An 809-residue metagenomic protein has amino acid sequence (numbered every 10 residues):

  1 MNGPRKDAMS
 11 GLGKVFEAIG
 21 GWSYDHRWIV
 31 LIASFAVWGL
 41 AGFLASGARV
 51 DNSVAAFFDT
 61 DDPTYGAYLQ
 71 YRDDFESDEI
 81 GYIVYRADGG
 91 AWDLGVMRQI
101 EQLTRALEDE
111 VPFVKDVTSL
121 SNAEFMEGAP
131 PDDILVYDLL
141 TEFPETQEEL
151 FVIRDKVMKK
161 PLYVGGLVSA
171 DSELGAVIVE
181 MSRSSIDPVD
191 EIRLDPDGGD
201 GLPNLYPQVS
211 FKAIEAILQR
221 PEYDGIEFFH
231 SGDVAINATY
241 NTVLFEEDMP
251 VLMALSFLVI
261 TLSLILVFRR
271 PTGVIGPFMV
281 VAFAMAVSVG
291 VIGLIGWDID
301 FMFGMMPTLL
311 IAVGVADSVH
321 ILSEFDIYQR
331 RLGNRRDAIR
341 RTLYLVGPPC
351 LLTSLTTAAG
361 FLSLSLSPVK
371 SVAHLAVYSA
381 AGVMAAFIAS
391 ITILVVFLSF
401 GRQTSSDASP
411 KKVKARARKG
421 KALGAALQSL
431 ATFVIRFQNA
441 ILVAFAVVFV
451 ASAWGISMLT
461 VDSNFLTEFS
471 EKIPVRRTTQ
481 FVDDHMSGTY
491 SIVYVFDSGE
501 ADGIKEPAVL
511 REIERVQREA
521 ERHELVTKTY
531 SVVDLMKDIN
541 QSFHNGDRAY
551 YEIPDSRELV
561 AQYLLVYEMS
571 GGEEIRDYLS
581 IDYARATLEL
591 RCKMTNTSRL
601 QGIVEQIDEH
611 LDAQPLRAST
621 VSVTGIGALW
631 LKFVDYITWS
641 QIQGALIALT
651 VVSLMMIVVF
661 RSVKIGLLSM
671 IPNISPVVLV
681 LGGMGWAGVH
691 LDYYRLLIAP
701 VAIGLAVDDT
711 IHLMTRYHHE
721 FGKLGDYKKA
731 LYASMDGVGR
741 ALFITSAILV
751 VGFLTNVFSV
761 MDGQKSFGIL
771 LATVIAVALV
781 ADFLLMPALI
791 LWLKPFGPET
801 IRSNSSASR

Functional and structural regions predicted by a protein language model:
G3-V50, V396, T404, K412-N464 (+2 more regions): Signature of alpha-helical transmembrane segments and their immediate interfacial
L69, D73, R98, P144-R270 (+2 more regions): Extracytoplasmic
F245-I299, L366-K370, Q643-V689, F758: Interfacial segments of transmembrane alpha-helices in multi-pass membrane proteins
T261-I265, V281-A282, D298-V319, L362 (+6 more regions): Hydrophobic transmembrane alpha-helices
S263, L351-L394, S653-I657, L679-H690 (+2 more regions): Hydrophobic, glycine/alanine-rich multi-pass transmembrane helices and their short helix-loop junctions in large
L309-R330, C350, T357, T392-I393 (+4 more regions): Short helical (or helix-break) motifs at transmembrane helix termini and adjacent helical loops in multi-pass membrane
Y328-L355, F721-F743: Helix-loop junctions and hydrophobic alpha-helical segments within the transmembrane domains of large membrane
T432-E558: Juxtamembrane segments of multi-pass membrane proteins
